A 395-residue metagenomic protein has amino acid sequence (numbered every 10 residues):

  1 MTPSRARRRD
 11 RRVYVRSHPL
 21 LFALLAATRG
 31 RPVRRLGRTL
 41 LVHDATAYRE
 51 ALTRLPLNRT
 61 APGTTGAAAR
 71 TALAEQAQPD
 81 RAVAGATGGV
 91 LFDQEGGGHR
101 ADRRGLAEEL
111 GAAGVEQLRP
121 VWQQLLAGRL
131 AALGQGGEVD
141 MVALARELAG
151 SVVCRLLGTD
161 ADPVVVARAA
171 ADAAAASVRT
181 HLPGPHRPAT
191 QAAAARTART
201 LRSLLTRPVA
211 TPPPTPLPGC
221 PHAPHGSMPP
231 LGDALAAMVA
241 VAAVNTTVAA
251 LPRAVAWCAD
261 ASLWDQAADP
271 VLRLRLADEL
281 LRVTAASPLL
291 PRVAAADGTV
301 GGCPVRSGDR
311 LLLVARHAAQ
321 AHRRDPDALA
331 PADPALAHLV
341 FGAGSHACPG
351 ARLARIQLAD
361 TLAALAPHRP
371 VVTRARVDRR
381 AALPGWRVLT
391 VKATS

Functional and structural regions predicted by a protein language model:
M1-S395: Cytochrome P450
